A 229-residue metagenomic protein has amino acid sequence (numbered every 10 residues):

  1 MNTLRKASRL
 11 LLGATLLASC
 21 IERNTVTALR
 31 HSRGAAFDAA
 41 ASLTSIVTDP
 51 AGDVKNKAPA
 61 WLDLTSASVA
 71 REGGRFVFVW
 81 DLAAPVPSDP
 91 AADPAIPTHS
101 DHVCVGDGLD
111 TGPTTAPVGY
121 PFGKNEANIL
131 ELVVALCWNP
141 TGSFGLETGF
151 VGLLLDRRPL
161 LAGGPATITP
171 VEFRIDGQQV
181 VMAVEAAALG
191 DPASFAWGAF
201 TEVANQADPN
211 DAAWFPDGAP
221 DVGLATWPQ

Functional and structural regions predicted by a protein language model:
M1-A18: Sec-dependent bacterial lipoprotein signal peptides
I21-R23: Bacterial signal peptide processing site
A28-G149, D208-D211: Surface-exposed, glycine/proline- and aromatic-rich loop segments on solvent-exposed faces across compartments
G73-V77, S100-C104, V133, I168-E172 (+2 more regions): Extracellular structured ligand-interaction cores
A116-G119, S143-A162, A196-G198: Short, well-ordered strand-loop elements centered on a beta-strand within folded domains, enriched for acidic residues
F150-G190: Acidic, glycine-rich flexible loop segments
F173-A219: Ser/Thr/Pro-rich, low-complexity mucin-like regions that serve as glycosylated stalks/linkers or repetitive adhesive
A219-Q229: Short, low-complexity, Pro/Ser/Thr/Gly-rich segments in the mature regions of secreted, periplasmic
